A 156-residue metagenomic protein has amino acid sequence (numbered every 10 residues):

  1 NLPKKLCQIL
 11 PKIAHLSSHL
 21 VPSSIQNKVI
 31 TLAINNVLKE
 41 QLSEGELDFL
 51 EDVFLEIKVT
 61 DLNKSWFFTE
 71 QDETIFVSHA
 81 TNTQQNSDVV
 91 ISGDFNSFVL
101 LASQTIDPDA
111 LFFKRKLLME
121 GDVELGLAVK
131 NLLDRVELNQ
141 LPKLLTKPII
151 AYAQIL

Functional and structural regions predicted by a protein language model:
N1-L156: Feature captures hydrophobic
